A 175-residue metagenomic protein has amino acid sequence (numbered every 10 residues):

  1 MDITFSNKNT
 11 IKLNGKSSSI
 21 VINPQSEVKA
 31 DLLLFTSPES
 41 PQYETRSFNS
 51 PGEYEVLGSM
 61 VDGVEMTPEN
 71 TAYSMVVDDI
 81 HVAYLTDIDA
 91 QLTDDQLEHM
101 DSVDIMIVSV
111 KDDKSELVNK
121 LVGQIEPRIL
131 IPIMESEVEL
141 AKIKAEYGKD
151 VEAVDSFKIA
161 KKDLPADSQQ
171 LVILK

Functional and structural regions predicted by a protein language model:
M1-L32, P38-I105, D113-L117, V154-K175: Core dinuclear metal-dependent hydrolase active-site scaffold
S40-E44, E137-K142: Short, charged/polar "capping" segments at the starts of alpha-helices and the immediately preceding loops
D104-V108, D112-E135: Proline-aspartate-enriched helix->loop->beta-strand connector
K120-L121, E139-D150: Short, aromatic/basic amphipathic alpha-helical patches
